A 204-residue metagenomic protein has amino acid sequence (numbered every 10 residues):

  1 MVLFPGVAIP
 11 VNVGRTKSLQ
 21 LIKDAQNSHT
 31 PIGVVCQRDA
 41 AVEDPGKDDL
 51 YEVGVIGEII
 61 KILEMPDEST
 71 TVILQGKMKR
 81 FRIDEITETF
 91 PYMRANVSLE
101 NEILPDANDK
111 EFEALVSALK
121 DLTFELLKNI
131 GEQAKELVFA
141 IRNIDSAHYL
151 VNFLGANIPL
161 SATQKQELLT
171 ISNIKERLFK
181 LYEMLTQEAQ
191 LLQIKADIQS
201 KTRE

Functional and structural regions predicted by a protein language model:
M1-E204: N-terminal low-complexity, acidic/polar interaction/targeting segments
